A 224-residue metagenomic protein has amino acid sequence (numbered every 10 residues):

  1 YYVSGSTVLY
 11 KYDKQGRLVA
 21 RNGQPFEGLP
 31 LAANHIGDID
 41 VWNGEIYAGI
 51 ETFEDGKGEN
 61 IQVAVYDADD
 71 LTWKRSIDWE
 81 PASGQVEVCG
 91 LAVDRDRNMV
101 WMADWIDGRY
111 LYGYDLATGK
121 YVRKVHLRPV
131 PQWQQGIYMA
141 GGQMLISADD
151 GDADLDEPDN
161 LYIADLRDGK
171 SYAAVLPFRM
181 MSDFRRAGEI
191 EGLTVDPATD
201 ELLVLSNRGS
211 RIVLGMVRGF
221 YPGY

Functional and structural regions predicted by a protein language model:
S6, E51-F53, A103-D107, D149-D152 (+1 more regions): Short loop/turn segments immediately following the C-termini of beta-strands
L9-D13, D55-A64, G108-G113, A153-I163 (+1 more regions): Structural motif
D13-R17, D67-L71, D115-G119, L166-G169: Short loop/turn segments that connect beta-strands within beta-propeller blades
L18-P30, T72-P81, K120-L127, Y172-D183: A short beta-strand motif characteristic of beta-propeller blades
L18-T52: Blade-loop segments of beta-propeller domains
P30-D40, A82-V93, P129-Y138, R185-T194: Repeated scaffold domains used in trafficking and secretory/extracellular systems, primarily beta-propellers
N43-G44, D96-N98, G141-Q143, A198-D200: Short coil/turn segments that connect the beta-strands within blades of beta-propeller domains
P129-D168: Loop/turn-rich, solvent-exposed surfaces of beta-rich toroidal or solenoidal domains
